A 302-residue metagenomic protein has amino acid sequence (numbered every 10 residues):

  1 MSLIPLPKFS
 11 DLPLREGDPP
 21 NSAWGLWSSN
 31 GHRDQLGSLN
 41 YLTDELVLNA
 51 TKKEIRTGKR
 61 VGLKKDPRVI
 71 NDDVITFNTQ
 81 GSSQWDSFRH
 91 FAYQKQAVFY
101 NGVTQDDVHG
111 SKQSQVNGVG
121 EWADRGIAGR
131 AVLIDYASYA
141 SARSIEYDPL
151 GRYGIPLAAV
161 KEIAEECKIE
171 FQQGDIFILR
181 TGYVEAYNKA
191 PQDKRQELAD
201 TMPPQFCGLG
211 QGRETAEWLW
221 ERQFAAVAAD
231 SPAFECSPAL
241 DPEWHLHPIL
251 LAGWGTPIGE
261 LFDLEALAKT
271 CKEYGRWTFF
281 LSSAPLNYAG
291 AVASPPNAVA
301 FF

Functional and structural regions predicted by a protein language model:
M1-F302: Active-/binding-site microenvironments in catalytic and ligand-binding cores
